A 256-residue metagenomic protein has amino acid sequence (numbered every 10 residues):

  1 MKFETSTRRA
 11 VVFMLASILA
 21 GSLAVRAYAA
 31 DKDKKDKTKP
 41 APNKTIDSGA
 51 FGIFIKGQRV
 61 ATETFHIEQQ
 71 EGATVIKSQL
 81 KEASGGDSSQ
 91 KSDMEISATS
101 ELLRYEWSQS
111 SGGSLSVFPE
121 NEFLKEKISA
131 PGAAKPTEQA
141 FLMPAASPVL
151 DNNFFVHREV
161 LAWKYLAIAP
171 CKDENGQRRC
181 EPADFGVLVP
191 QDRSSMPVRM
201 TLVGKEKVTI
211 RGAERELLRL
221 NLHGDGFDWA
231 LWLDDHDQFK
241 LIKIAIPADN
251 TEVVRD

Functional and structural regions predicted by a protein language model:
K2-S6: Short, Lys/Arg-rich N-terminal segment immediately upstream of the first membrane anchor
T7-V12: N-terminal export leaders
F13-S22: Bacterial N-terminal signal peptides
A24-Y28: Sec/Tat signal peptide C-region and signal peptidase I cleavage site
A30-G132, A167-D256: Acidic, serine/threonine-rich low-complexity disordered tracts
I128-F154: Acidic/charged, solvent-exposed loop-and-adjacent secondary-structure segments enriched in E/D, K/R, S/T, and G/P
P144-C180: Beta-strand/loop-rich accessory regions of lumenal/periplasmic or secreted enzymes, predominantly carbohydrate-active
